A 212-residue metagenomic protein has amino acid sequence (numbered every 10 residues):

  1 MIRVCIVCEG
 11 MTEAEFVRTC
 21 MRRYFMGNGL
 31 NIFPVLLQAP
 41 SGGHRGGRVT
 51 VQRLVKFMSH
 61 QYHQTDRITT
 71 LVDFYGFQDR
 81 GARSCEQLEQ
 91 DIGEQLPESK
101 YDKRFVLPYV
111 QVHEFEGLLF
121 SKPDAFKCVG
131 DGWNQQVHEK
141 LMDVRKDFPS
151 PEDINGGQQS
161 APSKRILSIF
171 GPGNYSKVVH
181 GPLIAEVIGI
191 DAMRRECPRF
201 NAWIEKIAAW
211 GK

Functional and structural regions predicted by a protein language model:
M1-I2, A14-S41, L54-K212: C-terminal accessory helical subdomains adjacent to catalytic cores in phosphodiester- and nucleotide-handling enzymes
C5-V7: Conserved beta-strand elements of the Class I
G47-V51: Non-catalytic terminal and connector segments of soluble metabolic enzymes
